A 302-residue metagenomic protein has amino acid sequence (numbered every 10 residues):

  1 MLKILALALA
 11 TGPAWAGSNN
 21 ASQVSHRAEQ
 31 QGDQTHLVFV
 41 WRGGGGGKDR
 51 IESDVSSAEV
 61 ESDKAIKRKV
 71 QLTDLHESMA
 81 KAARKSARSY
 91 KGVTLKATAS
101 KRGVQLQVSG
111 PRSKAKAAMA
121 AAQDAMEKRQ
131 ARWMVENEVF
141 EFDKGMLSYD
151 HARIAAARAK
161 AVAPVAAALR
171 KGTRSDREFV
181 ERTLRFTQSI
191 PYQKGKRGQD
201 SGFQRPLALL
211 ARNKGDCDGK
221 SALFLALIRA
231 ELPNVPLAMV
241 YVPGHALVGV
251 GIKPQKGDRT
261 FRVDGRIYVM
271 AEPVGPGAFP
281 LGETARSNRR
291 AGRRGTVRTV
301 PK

Functional and structural regions predicted by a protein language model:
M1-L7: Sec-dependent signal peptide recognition, specifically the positively charged N-region followed immediately by
L7-A16: Hydrophobic h-region of N-terminal signal peptides that target proteins for export in Gram-negative bacteria
W15-K302: A structural boundary/capping signal
